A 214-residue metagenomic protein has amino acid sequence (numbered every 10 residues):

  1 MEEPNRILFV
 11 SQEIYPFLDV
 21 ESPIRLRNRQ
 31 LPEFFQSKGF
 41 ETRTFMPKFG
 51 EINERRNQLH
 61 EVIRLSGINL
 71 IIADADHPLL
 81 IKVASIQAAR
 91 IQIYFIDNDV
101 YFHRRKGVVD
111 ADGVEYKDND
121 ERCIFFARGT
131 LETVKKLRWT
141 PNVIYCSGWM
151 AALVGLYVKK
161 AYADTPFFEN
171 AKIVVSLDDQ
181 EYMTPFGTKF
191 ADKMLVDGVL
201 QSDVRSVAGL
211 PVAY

Functional and structural regions predicted by a protein language model:
M1-Y214: Catalytic cores of nucleotide-sugar-dependent glycosyltransferases that transfer UDP/GDP/TDP-activated
